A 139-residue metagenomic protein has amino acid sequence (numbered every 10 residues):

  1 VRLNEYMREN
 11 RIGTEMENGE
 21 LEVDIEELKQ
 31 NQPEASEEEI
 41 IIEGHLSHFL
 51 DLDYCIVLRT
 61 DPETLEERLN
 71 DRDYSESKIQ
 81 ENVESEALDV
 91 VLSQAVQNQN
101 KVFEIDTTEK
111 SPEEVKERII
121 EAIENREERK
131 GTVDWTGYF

Functional and structural regions predicted by a protein language model:
V1-F49: ATP-dependent small-molecule kinase phosphotransfer cores that center on conserved nucleotide phosphate-binding segments
V1-L3, I56-P62: Short hydrophobic/aromatic-enriched beta-strand-loop microsegments
M7, D61-T64, E109-K110: Conserved nucleotide-binding/hydrolysis micro-motifs of P-loop NTPases
E15, T60-F103: A glycine- and Lys/Arg-enriched "phosphate-lid" helix/loop adjacent to the NTP-binding pocket of small-molecule kinases
I40, C55-V57, V102-E104: Short, well-ordered beta-strand core segments
S47-D53, Q97: Short loop/helix-cap segments at secondary-structure boundaries that form the rim of catalytic
F49, L65, P112: Conserved protein kinase catalytic core
V96-F139: NTP-dependent small-molecule kinase module
